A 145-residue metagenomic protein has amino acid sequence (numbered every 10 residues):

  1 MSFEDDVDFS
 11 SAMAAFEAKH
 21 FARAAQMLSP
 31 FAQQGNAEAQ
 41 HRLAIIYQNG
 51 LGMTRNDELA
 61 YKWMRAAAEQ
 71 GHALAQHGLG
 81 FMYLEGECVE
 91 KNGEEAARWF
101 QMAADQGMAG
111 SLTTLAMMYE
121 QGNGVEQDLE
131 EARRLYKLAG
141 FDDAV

Functional and structural regions predicted by a protein language model:
F3-E4, K19-H20, Q33-N36, N49-L51 (+8 more regions): Short helix-capping/linker turns of helical repeat alpha-solenoids
E4-Q34: Alpha-helical segment of the N-proximal tetratricopeptide repeat
D8-F9, A14, R42-N49, M53 (+2 more regions): Hydrophobic face of amphipathic alpha-helices that form TPR/SEL1-like repeat modules and related alpha-solenoid
E17-Q26, T54-W63, E90-W99, E126-K137: Structural signature of tandem alpha-helical TPR/SEL1-like repeats, specifically the intra-repeat loop/turn
P30-F31, R65-A67, M102-A103, L138-A139: Canonical positions in the second alpha-helix
H41-R42, H77-G78, G93, G110-T114 (+1 more regions): Alpha-solenoid helical repeat scaffolds
K62-W63, E69-G71, H77, F81: Helix-adjacent hinge/juxtasegments
